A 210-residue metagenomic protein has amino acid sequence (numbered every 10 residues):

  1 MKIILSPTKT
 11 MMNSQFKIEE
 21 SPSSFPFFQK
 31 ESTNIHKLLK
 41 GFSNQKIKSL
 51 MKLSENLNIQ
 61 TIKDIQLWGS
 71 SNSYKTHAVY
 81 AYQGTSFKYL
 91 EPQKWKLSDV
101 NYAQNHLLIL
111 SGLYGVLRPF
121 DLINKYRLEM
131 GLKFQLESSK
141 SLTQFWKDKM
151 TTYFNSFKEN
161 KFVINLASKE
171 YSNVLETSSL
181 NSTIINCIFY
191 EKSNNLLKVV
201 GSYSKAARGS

Functional and structural regions predicted by a protein language model:
I4-K94: Active-site helix-to-loop segments that bind/position phosphate- or nucleotide-bearing substrates and donors across
P92-S210: Internal, well-folded beta-alpha domain core
